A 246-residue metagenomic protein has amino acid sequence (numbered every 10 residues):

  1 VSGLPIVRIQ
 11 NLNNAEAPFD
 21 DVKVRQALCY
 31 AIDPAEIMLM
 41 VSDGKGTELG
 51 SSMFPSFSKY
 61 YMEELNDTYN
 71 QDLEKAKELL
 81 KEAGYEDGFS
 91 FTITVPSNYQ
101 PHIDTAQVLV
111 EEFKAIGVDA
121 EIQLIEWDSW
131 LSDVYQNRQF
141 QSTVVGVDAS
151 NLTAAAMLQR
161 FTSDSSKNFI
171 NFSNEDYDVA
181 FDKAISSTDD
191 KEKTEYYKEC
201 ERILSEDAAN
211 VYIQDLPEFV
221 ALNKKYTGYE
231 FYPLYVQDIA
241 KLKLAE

Functional and structural regions predicted by a protein language model:
V1-E16: Extracellular/periplasmic solute-recognition and catalytic clefts
Q10, A17, V22, Q26 (+9 more regions): Solvent-exposed, polar/charged alpha-helical surfaces in well-ordered, non-transmembrane soluble domains, broadly
N13-A17, V24-A27, Y61-Y69, V95-Y99 (+2 more regions): Second-shell loop/turn segments in exported
A15, F19-S58, L204-Y212: Periplasmic-binding protein-like
K23, E121-W130, A156-K224, E246: Extracytoplasmic/peripheral linker and loop segments enriched in polar/acidic and small residues with frequent Thr/Pro
E48-E82, Q100-H102: Structural transition elements
K81-A149, D164, E218: Ligand/substrate-recognition segments at binding pockets and active sites
V220-E246: Long beta-strand-rich cores associated with HINT superfamily self-processing modules
